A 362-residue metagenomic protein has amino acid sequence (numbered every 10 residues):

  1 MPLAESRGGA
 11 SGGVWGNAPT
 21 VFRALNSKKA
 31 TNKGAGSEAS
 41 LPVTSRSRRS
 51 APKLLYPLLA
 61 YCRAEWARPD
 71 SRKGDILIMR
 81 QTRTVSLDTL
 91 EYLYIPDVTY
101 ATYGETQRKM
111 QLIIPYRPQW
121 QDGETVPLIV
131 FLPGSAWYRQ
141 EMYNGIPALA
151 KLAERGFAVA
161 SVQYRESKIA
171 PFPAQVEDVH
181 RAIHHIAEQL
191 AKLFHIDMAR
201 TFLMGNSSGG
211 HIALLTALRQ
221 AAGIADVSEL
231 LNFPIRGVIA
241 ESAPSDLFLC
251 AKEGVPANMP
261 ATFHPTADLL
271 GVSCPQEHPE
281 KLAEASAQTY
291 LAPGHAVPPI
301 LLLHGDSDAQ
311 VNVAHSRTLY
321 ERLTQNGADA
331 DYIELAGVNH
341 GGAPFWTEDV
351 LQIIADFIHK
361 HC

Functional and structural regions predicted by a protein language model:
M1-A24, A30-E38, V43-P69, G74: Short, low-complexity intrinsically disordered segments enriched in small and basic residues
G16, R72-C362: Alpha/beta-hydrolase superfamily serine-hydrolase fold, recognizing
